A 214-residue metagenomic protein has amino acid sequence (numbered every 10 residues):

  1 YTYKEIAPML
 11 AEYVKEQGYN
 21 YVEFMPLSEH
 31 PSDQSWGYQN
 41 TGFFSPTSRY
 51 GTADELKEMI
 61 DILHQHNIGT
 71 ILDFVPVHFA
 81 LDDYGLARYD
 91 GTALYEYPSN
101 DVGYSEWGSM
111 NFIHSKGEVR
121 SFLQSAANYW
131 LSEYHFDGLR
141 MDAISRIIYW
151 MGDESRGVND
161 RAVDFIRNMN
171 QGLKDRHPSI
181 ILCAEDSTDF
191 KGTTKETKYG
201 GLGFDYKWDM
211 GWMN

Functional and structural regions predicted by a protein language model:
Y1-F136, R140-V158: Substrate-binding/active-site clefts of carbohydrate-active enzymes
I62-H66, A93-E96, D101-G108, I144-N214: Active-site-proximal helices and loops of the catalytic beta/alpha 8
